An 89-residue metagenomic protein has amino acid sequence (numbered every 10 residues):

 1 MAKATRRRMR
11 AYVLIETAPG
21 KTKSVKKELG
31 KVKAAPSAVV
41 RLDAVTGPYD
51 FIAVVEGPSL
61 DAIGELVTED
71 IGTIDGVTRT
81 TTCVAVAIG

Functional and structural regions predicted by a protein language model:
M1-G89: A compositional/biophysical signature of low hydrophobicity enriched in polar/charged and small residues
